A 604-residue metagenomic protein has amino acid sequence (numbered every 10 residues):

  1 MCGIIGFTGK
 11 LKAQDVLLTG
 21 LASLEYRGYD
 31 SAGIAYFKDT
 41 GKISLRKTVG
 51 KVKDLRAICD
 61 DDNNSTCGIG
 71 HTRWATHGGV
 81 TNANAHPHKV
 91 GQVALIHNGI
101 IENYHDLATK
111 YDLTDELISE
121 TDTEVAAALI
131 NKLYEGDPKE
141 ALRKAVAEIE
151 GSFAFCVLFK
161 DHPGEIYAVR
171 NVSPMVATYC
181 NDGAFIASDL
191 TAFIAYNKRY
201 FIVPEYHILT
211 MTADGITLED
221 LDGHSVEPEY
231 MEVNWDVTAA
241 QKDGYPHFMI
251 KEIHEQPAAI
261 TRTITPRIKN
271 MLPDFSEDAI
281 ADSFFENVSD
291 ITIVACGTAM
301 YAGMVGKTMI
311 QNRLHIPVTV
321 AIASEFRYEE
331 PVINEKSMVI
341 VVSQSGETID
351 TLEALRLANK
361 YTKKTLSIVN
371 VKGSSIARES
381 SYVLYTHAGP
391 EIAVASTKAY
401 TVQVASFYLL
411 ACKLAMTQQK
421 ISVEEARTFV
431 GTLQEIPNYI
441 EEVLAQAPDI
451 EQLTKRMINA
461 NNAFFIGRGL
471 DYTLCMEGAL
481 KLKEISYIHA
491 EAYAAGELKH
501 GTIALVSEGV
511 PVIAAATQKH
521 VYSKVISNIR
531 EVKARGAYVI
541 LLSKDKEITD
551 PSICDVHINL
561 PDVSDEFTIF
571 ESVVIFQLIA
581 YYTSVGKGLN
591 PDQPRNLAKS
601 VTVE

Functional and structural regions predicted by a protein language model:
M1-K242, P246, A258-T265, K269-S289 (+6 more regions): Conserved short alpha-helical segments that host acidic/polar catalytic motifs at enzyme active sites
G50, T66-A83, K269-D282, G306-V342 (+1 more regions): Glycine-rich oxoanion-binding loops at beta->alpha junctions
P87, Y167-A168, Y200-F201, I208 (+11 more regions): Replace "in large, NTP-powered and nucleic-acid-processing enzymes" with "in large, NTP-powered factors and other
I149-G183, L453, I458-E484, K519 (+1 more regions): Acidic/histidine-rich
Q256-I260, I264-T292, Y361, Y382-P511 (+1 more regions): Active-site phosphate/pyrophosphate-binding segments
E286-T428, T432-E435, R468, A515-P561 (+2 more regions): Glycine-rich phosphate-binding loops that contact phosphosugars or nucleotide phosphates
A302-G303, T319-V320, I349-L352, Q452-L453 (+8 more regions): Extended hydrophobic-aromatic, low-complexity segments
Y538, P551-I553, V563-E604: Generic C-terminus detector
